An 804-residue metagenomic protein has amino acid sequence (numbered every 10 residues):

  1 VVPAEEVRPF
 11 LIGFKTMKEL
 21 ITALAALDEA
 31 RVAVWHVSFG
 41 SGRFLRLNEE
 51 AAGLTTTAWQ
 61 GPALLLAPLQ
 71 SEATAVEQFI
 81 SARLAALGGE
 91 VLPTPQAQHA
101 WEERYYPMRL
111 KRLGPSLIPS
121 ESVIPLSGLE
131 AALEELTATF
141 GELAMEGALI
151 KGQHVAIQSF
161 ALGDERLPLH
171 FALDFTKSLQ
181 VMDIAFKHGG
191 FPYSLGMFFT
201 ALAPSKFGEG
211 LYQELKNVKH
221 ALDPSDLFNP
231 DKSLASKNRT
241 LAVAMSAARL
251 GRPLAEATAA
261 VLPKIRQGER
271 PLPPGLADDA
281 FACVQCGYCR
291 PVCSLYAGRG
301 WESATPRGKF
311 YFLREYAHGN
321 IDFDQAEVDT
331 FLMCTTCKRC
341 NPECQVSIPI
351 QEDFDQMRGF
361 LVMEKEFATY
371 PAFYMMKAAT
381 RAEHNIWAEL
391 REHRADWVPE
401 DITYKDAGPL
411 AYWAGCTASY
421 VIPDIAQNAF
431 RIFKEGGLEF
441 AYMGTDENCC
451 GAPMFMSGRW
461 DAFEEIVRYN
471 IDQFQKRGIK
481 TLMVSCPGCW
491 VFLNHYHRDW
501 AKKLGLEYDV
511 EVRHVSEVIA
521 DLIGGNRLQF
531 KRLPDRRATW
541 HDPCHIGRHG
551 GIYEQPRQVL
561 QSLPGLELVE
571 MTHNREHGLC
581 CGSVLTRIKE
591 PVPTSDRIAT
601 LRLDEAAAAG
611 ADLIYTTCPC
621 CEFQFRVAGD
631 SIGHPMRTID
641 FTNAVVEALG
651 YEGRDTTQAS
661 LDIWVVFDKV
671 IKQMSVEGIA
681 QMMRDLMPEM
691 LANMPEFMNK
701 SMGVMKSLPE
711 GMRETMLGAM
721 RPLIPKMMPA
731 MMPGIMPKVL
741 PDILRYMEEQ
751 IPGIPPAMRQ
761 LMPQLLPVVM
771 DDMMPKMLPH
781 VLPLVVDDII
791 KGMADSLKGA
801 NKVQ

Functional and structural regions predicted by a protein language model:
V1-A4, Y193-L195, N448-C449, C580-C581: FAD-binding core of FAD-dependent oxidoreductases, characterized by glycine-rich FAD pyrophosphate-binding loops
V2, R8, F14-Q180, I184 (+1 more regions): C-terminal substrate-recognition/cap domain of FAD-linked oxidoreductases
R31-A67, A75-L84, I466-D521, R527-L528: Acidic, glycine-rich loop-and-beta core segments that form the ion-binding/anion-interacting portion of active sites
F199-P263: Activity-critical C-terminal alpha-helical subdomain
L222, F228-N229, S233-A242, A520-D521 (+2 more regions): Peripheral docking tails and interdomain loops at the edges of cofactor- or intermediate-handling domains
A247-G275, A304-Q325, E554-L563, K589-D596: Short, charged low-complexity linear segments at domain edges
A277-A280, A304, F310-A501, E507 (+10 more regions): Iron-sulfur-cluster electron-transfer modules
S347, T417-V510, H545-S562, E567-S675: Cofactor-cradling patches in redox/metallo enzymes
